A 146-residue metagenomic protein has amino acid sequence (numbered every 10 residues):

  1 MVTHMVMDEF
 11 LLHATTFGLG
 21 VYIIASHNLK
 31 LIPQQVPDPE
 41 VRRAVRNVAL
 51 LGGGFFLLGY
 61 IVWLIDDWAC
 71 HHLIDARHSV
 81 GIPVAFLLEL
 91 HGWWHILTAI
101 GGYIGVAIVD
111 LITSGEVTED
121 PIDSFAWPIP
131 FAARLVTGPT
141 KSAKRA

Functional and structural regions predicted by a protein language model:
M1-A146: Multi-pass alpha-helical transmembrane bundles in non-GPCR membrane proteins that perform intramembrane catalysis
